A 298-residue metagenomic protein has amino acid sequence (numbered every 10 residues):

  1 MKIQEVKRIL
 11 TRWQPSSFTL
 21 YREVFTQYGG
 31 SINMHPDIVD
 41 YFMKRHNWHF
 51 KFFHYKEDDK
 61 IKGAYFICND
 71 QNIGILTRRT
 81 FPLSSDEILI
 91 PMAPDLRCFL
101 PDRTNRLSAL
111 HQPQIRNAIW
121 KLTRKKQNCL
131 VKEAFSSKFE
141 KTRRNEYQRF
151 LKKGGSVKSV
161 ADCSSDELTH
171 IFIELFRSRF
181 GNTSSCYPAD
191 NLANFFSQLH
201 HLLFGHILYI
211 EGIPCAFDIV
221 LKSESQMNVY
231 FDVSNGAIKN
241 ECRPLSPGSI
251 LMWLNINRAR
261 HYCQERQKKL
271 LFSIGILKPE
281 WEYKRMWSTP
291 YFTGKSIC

Functional and structural regions predicted by a protein language model:
K2-D59, F66-N72, R116-W120, E133-R243: A conserved beta-strand-loop-helix scaffold within acyl/acetyltransferase catalytic domains
Q27-Y28, Q112-L122, S249-L254: Short, composition-biased local secondary-structure segments
K62-G63, N72-L76, W281-Y283: Short catalytic/ligand-binding loop motif for oxyanion handling, primarily in non-cytosolic enzymes, centered on
L76-L100, N235-P247: Short, solvent-exposed cationic patches
L83-K125: Non-catalytic accessory segments adjacent to catalytic cores
S84-D86, M92-A93, R103-T104, F139-R143 (+3 more regions): Well-ordered, non-membrane alpha-helical segments in soluble/globular domains
L202-C298: Aromatic (often tryptophan-rich) hydrophobic motifs at membrane interfaces
